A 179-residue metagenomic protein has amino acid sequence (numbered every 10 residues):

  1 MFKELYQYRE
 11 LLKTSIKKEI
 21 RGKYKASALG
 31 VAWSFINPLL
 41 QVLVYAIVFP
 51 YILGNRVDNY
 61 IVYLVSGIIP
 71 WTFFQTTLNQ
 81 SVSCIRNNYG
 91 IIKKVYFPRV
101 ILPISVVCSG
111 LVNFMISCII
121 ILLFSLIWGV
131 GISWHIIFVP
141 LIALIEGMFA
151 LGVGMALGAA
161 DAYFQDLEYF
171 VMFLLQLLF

Functional and structural regions predicted by a protein language model:
M1-F179: Hydrophobic transmembrane alpha-helices and immediately adjacent juxtamembrane helices of multi-pass inner-membrane
